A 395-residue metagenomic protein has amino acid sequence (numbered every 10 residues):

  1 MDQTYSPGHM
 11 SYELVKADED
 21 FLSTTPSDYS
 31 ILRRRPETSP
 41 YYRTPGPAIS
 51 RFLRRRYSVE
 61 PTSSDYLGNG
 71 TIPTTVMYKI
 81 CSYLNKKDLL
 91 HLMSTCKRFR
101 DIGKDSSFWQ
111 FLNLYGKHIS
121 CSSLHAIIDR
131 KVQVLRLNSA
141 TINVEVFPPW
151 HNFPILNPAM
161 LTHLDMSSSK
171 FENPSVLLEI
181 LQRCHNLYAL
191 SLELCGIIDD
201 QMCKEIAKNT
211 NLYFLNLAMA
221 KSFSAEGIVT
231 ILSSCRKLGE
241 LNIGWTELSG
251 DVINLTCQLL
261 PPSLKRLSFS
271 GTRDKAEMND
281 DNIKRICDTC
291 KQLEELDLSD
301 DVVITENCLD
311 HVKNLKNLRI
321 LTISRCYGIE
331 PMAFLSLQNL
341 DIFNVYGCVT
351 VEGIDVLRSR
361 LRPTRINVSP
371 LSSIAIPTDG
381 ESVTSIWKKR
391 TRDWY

Functional and structural regions predicted by a protein language model:
M1-I155, L161-T162, L178, C203: N-terminal adaptor-interaction module of cullin-RING ubiquitin ligase components
M1-R54, S63, V76, D251-Y395: C-terminal capping region of solenoid repeat domains
S64-G68, T74-M77, S94-R100, H118-A126 (+9 more regions): Leucine-rich repeat
N85-D88, Y188-S191, G347: Flexible interhelical turns and helix-capping residues at alpha-helix boundaries within structured domains
K104-F108, I128-V134, I155-H163, Q182-A189 (+7 more regions): Leucine-rich repeat
L114-G116, L137-T141, M166-K170, L192-G196 (+7 more regions): Concave beta-strand-loop units of leucine-rich repeat
I155-N186, L260, T272-R273, D379-V383: Long hydrophobic alpha-helices with heptad-repeat/coiled-coil character
C184, Y188-R285: Solenoidal tandem-repeat scaffolds enriched in leucines and small polar residues
